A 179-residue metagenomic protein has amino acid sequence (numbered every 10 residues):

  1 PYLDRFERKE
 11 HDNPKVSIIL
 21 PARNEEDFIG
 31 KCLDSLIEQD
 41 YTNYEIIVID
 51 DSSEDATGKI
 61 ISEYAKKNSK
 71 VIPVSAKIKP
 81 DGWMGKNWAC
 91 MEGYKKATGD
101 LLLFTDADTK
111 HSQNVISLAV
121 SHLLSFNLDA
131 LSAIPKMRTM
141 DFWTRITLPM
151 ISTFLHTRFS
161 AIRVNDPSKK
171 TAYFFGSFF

Functional and structural regions predicted by a protein language model:
P1-D12, P149: N-terminal membrane-anchoring/stem segments of glycan-assembly enzymes
Y2-R5, E25-E38: Short, well-formed alpha-helical segments that are part of the catalytic scaffolds of diverse glycosyltransferases
P14-S17, E45: Cell-envelope/extracellular polymer assembly enzymes that use nucleotide-activated donors
L33-P80: Acidic donor-binding segment of Leloir-type glycosyltransferases
A56, T105-H122: Acidic donor-binding/catalytic loop of UDP-sugar-dependent glycosyltransferases, especially processive GT2
C90, L102: Short aromatic/hydrophobic "clamp" motif used to bind/position activated sugar donors
I116-R145: Conserved donor NDP-sugar-binding/catalytic core segment of glycosyltransferases
A130-M137, L148-T171: Short, flexible, basic/aromatic active-site loop/helix in glycosyltransferases
